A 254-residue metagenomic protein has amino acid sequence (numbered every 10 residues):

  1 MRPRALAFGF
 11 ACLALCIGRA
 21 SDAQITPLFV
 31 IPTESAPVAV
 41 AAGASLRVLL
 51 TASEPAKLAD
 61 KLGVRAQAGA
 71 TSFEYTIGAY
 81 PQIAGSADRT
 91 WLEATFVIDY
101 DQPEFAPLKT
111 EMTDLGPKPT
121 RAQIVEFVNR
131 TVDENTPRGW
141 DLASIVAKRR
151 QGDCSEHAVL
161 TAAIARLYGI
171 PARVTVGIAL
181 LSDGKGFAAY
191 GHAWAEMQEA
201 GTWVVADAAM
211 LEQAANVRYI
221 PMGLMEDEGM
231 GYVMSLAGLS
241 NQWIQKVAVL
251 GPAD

Functional and structural regions predicted by a protein language model:
M1-R4: Positively charged n-region of N-terminal signal peptides that target proteins for export
A7-C16: Bacterial N-terminal signal peptides
S21-S86: Intrinsically disordered, low-complexity N-terminal segments that are enriched in acidic
T26, V30, G43-T51, K57 (+1 more regions): Low-complexity, Gly/Ser/Thr/Pro-rich intrinsically disordered linker/tail segments
S35-A36, G63, T113-D114, R149-R150 (+3 more regions): Generic recognition of flexible, low-complexity loop/linker segments
A52, I77-A79, Y100, E199 (+1 more regions): Non-catalytic surface loops within mature trypsin-like serine protease
W91-G152, L160, E226-E228, G238-D254: Secondary-structure boundary elements
H157-I244: Hydrophobic/aromatic-rich core segments of domains that either
